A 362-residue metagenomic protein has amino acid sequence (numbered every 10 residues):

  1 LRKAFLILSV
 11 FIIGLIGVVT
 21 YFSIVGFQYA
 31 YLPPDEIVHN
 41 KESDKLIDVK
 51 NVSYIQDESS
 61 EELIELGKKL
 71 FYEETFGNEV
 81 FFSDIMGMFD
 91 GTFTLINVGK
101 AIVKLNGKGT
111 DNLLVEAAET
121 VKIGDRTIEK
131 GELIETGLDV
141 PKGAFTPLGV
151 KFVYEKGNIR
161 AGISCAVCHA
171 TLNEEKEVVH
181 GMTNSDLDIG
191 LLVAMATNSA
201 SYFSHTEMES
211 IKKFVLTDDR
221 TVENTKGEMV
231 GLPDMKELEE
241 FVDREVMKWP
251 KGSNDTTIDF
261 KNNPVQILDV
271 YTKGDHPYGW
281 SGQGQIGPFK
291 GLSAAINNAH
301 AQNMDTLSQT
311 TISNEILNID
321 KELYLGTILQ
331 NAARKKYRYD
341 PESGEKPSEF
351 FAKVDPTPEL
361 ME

Functional and structural regions predicted by a protein language model:
L1-E362: Periplasmic c-type cytochrome electron-transfer domains
